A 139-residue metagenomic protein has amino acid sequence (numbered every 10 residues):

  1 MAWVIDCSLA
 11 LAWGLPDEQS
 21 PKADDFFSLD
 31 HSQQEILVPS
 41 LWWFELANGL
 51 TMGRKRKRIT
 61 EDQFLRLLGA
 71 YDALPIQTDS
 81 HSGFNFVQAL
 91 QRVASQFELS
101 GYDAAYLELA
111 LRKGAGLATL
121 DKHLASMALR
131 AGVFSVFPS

Functional and structural regions predicted by a protein language model:
M1-A2, D79, L107-S139: Acidic, PIN/NYN-like endoribonuclease modules and their adjacent C-terminal/linker elements
M1-L41, G53-L65, A131: Short, well-structured N-terminal submotif of metal-dependent ribonuclease cores
I5, F26-H31, A73-L74, R92-Q96 (+1 more regions): Long, hydrophilic "mature protein body" segments
L9, W42, N85-F86, Y106 (+1 more regions): Alpha-helix capping/helix-boundary segments
K22, E45, A89, S126-M127: Phosphate- and divalent-cation-binding pockets in alpha/beta enzyme and binding domains that engage nucleotide-derived
A47-Q77, V87-A89: Active-site-proximal, substrate-binding regions of enzyme catalytic domains and RNA-binding/basic surfaces
I76-G116, L120: Active-site neighborhoods of divalent-metal-dependent phosphate/nucleic-acid chemistry enzymes
